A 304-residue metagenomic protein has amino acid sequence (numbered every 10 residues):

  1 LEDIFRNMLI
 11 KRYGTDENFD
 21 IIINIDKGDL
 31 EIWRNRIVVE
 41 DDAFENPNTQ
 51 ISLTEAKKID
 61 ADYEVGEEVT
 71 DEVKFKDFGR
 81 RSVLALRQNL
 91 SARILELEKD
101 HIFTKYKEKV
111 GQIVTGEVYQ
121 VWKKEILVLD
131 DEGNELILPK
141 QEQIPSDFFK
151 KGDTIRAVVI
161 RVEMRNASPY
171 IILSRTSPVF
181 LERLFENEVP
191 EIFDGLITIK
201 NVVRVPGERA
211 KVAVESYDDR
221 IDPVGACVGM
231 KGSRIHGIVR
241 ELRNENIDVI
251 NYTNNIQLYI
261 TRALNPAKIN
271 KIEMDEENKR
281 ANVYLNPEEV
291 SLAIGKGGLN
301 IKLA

Functional and structural regions predicted by a protein language model:
L1-L303: RNA-contacting regions in translation and RNA-metabolism proteins, encompassing KH/S1 modules where present
